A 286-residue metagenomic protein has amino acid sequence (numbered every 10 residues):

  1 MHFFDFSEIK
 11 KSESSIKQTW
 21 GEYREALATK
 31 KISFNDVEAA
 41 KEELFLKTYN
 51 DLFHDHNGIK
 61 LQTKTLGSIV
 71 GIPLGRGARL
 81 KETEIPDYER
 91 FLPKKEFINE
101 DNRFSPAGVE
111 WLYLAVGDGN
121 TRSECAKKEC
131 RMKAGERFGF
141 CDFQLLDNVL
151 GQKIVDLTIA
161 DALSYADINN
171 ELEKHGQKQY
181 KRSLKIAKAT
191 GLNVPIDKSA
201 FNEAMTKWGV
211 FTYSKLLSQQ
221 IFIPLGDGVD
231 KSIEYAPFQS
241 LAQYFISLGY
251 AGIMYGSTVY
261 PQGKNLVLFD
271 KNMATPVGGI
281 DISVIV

Functional and structural regions predicted by a protein language model:
M1-P106, K133-V286: Active-site and NAD+-binding cores of ADP-ribose-processing enzymes
E110-D118: Short, well-ordered beta-strand elements within core beta-sheets of diverse protein domains
G117-T121, A236: Conserved active-site and cofactor/substrate-binding residues in soluble primary-metabolism enzymes
T121-K133: Short active-site loop/helix that positions an aromatic residue
